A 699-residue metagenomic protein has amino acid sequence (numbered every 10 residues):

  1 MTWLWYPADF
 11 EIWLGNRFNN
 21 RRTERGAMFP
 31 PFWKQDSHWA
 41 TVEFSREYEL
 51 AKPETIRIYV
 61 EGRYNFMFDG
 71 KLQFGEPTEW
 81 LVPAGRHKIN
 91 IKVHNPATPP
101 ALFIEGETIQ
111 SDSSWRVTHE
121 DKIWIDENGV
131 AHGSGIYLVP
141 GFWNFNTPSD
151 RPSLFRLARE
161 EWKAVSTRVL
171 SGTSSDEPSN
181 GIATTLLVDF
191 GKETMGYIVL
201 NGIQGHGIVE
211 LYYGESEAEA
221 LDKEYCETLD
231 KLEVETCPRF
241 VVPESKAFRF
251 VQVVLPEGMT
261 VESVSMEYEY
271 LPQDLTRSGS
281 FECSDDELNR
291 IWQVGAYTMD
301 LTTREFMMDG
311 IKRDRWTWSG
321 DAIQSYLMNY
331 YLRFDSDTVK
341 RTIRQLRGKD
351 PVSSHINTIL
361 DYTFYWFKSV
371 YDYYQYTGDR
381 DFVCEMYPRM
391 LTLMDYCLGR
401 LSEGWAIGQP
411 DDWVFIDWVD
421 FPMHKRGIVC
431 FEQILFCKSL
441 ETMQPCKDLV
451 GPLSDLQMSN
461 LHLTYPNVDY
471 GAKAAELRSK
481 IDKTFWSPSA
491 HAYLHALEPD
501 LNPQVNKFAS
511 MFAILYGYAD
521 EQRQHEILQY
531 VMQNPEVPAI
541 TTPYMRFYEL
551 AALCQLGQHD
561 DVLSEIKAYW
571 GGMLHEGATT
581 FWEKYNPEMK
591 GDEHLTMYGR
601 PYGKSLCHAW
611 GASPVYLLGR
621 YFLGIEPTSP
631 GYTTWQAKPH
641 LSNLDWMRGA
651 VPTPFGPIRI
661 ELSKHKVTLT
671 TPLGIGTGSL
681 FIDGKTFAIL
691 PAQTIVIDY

Functional and structural regions predicted by a protein language model:
M1-E305, D321, D337-T338, T342 (+2 more regions): Extracellular/oxidizing-compartment recognition motifs
H132, W143, L563-Y699: Non-catalytic C-terminal accessory modules of carbohydrate-active enzymes
Y197-I203, I208-Y213, V251, R315 (+5 more regions): Alpha-helical support elements that line or immediately flank enzyme active sites and cofactor-binding pockets
S265, Y270-V294, D300-L301, M307-Q324 (+10 more regions): Active-site acid/base region of carbohydrate-active enzymes
Q375, I416-R426, H495-P499, Y530-E536 (+3 more regions): Short beta-alpha connecting loops at secondary-structure transitions that line or flank enzyme active sites
L501-N502, M532-I540, A568-L574: Solenoid-like repeat scaffolds
